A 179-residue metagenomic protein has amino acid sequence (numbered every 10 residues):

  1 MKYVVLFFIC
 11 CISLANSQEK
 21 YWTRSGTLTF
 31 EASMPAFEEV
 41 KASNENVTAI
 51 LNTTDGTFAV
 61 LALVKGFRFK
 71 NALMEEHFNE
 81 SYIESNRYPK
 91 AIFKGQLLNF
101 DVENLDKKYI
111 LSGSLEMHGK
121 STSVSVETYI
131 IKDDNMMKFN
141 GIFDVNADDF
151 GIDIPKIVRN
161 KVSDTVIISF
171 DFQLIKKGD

Functional and structural regions predicted by a protein language model:
M1-Y21: Bacterial Sec-dependent N-terminal signal peptides
S17-D179: Low-complexity, acidic/polar, glycine-enriched regions of mature
